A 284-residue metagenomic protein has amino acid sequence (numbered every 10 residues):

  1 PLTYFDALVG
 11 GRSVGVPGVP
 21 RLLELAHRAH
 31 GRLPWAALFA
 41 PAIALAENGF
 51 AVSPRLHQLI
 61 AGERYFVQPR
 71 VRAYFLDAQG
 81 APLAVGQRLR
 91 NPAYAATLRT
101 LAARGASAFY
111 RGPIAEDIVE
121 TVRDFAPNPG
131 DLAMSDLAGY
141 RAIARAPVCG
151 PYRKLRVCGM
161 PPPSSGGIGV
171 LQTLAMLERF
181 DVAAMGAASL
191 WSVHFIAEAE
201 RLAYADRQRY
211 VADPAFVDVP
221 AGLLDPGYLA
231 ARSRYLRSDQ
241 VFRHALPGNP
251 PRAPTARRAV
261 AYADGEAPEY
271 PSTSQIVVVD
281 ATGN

Functional and structural regions predicted by a protein language model:
P1-R111, A115-P161, S165, R234-R243 (+1 more regions): Noncatalytic scaffold domains of N-terminal-nucleophile
R28-L33, A103-A106, L177-A184, R207-V211: Short helix-capping/linker segments at secondary-structure and domain boundaries
F39, A95, R111, A115 (+3 more regions): Hydrophobic face of alpha-helices
R145-P147, V170, P271-I276: Short glycine-rich loop/turn motifs
R179-N284: Internal maturation/activation junctions in enzymes
